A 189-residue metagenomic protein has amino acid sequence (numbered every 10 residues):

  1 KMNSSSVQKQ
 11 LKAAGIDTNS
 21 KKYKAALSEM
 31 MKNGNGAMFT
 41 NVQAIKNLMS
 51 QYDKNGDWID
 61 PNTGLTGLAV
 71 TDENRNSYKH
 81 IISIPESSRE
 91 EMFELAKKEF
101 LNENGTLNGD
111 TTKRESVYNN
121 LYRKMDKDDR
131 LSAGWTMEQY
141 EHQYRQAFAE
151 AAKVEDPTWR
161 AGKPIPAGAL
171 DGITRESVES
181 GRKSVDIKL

Functional and structural regions predicted by a protein language model:
K1-L189: Type III/flagellar secretion export determinants
